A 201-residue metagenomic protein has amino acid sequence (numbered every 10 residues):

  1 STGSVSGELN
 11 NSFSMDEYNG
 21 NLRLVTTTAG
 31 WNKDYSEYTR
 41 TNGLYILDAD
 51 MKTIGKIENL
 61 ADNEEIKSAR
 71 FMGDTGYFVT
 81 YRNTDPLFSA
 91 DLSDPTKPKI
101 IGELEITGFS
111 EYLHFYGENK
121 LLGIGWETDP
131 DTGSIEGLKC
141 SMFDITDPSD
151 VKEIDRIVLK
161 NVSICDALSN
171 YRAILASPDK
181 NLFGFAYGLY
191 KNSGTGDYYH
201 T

Functional and structural regions predicted by a protein language model:
S1-T201: Feature marking well-ordered beta-strand scaffolds used for ligand recognition
